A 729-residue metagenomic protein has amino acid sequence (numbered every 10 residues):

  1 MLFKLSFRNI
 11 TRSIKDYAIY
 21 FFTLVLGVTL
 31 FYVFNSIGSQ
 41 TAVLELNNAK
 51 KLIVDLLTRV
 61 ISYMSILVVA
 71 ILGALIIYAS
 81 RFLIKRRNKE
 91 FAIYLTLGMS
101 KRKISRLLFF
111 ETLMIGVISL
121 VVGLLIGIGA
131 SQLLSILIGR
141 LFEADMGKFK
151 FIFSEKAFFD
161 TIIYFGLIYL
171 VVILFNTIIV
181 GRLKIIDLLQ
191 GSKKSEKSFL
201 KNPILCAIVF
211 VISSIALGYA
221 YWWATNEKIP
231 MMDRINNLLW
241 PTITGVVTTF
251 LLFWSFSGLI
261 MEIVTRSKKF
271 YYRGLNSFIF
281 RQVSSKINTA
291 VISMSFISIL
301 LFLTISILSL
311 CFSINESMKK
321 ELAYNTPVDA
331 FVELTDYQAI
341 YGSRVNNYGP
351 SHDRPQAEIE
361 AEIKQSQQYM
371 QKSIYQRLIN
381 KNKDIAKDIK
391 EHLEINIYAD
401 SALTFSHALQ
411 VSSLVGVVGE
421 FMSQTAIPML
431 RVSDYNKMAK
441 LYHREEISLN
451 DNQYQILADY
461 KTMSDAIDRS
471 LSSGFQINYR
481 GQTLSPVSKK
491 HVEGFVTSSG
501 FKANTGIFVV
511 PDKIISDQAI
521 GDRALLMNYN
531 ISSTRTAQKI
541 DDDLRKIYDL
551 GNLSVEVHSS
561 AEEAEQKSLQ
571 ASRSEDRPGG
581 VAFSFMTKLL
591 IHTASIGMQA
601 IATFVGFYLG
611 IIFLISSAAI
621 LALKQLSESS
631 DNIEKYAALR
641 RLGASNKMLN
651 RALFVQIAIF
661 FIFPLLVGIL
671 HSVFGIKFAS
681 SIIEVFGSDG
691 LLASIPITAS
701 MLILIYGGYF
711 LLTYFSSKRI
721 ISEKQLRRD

Functional and structural regions predicted by a protein language model:
M1-V28, E196-I212, W254-L301, D631: N-terminal Sec/SRP start-transfer signal
L2-F7, L183-S198, S630-D631, R719-D729: Short cytosolic juxtamembrane segments of multi-pass membrane proteins
T11, K15-F22, V33-V68, K85 (+5 more regions): Peri-transmembrane interface segments
T29-V43, Y78, F82, I115-A144 (+6 more regions): Small-residue-rich transmembrane alpha-helices
T29-Y63, L137, S255-F256, V291 (+4 more regions): Alpha-helical transmembrane segments
F34-N35, I66-A92, I104, I612-E634: A hydrophobic alpha-helix feature that marks transmembrane segments and, especially, their cytosolic C-terminal ends
A323-I615: Basic-flanked hydrophobic alpha-helices used for secretion and membrane insertion
